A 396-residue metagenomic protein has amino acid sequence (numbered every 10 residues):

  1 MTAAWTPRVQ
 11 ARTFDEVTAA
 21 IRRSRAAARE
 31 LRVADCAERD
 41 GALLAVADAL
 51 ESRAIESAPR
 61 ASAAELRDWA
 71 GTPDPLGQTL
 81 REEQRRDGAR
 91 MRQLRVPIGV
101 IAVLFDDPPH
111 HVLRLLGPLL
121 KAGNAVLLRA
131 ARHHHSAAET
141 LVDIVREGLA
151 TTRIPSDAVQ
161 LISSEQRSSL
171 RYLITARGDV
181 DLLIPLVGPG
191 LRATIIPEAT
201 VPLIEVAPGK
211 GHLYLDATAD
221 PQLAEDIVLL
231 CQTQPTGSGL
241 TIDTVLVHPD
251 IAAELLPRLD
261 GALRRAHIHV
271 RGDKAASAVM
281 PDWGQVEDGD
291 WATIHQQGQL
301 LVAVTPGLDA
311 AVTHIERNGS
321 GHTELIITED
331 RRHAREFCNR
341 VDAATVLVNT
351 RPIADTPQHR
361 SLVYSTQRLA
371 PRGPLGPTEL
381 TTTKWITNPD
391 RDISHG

Functional and structural regions predicted by a protein language model:
T2-A64, V304: N-terminal alpha-helical segment of soluble enzymes
T2-R8, F14-A26, T72, E329-G396: C-terminal segments
W5, A11-D15, D106-D107, K121-A122 (+3 more regions): ALDH superfamily catalytic-core signature
C36-G41, R153-V159, Q234-I242, H267-A275 (+3 more regions): Flexible, glycine/charged-enriched surface loops at secondary-structure junctions
P59-L120, F337, L347-T350, S361-L362 (+1 more regions): Active-site cofactor/substrate anionic-group-binding motifs, chiefly glycine- and Lys/Arg-rich phosphate-binding loops
T79-Q222, A253: Rossmann-like NAD(P) dinucleotide-binding subdomain of oxidoreductase/dehydrogenase enzymes
P249-V341, T345-Q358, L362, P374-L375: NAD(P)-dependent aldehyde/semialdehyde dehydrogenase
